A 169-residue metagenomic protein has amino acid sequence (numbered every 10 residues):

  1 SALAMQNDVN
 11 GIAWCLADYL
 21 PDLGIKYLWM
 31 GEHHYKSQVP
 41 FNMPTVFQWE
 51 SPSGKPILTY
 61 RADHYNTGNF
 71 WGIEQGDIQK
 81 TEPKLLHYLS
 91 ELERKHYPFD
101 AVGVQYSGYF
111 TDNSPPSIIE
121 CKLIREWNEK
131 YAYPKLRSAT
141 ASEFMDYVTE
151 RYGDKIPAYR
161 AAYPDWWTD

Functional and structural regions predicted by a protein language model:
S1-D169: Catalytic-domain carbohydrate-binding cleft regions of carbohydrate-active enzymes
